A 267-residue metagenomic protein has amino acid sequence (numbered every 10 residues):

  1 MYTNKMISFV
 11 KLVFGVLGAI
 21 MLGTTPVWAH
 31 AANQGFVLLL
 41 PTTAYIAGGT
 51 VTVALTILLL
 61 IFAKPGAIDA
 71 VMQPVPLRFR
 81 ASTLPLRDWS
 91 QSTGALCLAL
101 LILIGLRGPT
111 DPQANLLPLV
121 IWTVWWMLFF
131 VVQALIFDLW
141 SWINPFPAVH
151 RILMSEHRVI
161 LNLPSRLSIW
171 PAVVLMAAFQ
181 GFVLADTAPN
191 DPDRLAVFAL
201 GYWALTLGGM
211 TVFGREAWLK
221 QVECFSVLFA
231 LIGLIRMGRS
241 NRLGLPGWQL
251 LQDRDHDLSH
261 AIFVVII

Functional and structural regions predicted by a protein language model:
Y2, L17-I20, I102, L231 (+2 more regions): A broadly tuned "polar low-complexity/structure-edge" signature
Y2-A29: N-terminal secretory/membrane targeting signals
G18, P26-G244: Transmembrane-helix bundle segments that line or gate the permeation/cavity pathway in multi-pass membrane proteins
L163-W170, L243-I266: Membrane-water interface at loop-to-transmembrane-helix junctions
